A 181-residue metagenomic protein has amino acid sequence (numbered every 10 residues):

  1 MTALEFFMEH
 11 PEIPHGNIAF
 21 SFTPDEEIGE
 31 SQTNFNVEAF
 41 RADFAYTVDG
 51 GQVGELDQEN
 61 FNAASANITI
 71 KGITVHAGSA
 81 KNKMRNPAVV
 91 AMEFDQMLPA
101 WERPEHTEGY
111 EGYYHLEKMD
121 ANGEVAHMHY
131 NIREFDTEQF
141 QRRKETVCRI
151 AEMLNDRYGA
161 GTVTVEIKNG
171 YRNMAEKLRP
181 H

Functional and structural regions predicted by a protein language model:
M1-E27, A66-I70, H76-A77, K81-W101 (+1 more regions): Alpha-helical metal-binding/catalytic segments enriched in His/Glu/Asp
M1-F61, E111-E117, M128-N131, F135: Acidic/histidine-rich catalytic neighborhood of metal-dependent amide-processing enzymes
I18, S31, T74, G161-V163: Compositionally biased, intrinsically disordered low-complexity regions
S31, E55-L56, A77-A80, T137-Q141 (+1 more regions): A generic structural signal for short coil/turn motifs at secondary-structure boundaries
N36-A39, N62-A63, R85-N86, E145-R149: Short, solvent-exposed amphipathic alpha-helical segments in soluble enzyme and RNA/protein-processing domains
G50, I70-G72, D120: Short, small-residue-rich loop/turn micro-motifs
G72-I73, G170: Structural motif
P87-H181: Metal-dependent amide/peptide-bond hydrolase catalytic core, centered on the "pita-bread" metallohydrolase fold
